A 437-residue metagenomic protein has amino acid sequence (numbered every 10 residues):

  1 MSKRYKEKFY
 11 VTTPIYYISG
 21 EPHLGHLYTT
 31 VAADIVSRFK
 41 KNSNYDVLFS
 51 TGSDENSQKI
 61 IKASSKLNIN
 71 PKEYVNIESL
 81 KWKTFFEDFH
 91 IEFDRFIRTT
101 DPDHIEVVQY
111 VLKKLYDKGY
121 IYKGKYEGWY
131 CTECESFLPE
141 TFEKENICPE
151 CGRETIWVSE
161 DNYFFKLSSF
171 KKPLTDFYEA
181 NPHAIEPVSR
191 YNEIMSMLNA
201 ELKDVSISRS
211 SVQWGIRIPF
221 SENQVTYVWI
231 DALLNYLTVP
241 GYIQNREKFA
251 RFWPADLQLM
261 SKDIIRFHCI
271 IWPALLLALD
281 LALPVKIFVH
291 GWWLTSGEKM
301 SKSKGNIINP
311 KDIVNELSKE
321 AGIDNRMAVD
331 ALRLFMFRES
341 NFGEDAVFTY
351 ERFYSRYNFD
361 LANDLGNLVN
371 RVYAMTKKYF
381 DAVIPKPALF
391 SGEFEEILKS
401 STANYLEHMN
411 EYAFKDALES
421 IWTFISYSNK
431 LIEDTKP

Functional and structural regions predicted by a protein language model:
S2-T51, D103-V107, V158-K378, E411 (+2 more regions): Structured secondary-structure scaffolds
I35, E73-T84, Y110, D364-R371 (+2 more regions): A non-catalytic, amphipathic alpha-helix used as a structural packing/dimerization or gating element in enzyme scaffolds
S53-K59: Short, charge-patterned binding micro-sites
A63-N76: A charged helix-plus-loop insertion that forms the helical arch/lid used to bind and gate nucleic-acid substrates
Y74-Y130: A broadly conserved sequence feature marking short terminus-proximal activation segments in nucleic acid-centric
E87, I91, N370, A374-D381 (+1 more regions): Charged/polar positions within long, soluble alpha-helices
K118-K171, T175: Cys/His-rich short segments
V383-L406, L431-P437: Acidic, turn-prone loop/beta-hairpin segments
